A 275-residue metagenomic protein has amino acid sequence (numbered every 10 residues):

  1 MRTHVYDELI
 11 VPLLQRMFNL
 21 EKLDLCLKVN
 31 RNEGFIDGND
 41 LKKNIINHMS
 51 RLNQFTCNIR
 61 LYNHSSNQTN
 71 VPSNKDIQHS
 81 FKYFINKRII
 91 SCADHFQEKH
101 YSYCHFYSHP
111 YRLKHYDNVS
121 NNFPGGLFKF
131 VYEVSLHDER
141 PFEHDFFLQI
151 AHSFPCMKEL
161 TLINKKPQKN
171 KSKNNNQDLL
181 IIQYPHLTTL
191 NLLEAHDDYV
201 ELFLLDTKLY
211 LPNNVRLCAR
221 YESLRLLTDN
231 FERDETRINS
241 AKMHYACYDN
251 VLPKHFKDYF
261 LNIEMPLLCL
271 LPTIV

Functional and structural regions predicted by a protein language model:
M1-V275: Eukaryote-biased activation of long, low-complexity terminal tails and linkers
